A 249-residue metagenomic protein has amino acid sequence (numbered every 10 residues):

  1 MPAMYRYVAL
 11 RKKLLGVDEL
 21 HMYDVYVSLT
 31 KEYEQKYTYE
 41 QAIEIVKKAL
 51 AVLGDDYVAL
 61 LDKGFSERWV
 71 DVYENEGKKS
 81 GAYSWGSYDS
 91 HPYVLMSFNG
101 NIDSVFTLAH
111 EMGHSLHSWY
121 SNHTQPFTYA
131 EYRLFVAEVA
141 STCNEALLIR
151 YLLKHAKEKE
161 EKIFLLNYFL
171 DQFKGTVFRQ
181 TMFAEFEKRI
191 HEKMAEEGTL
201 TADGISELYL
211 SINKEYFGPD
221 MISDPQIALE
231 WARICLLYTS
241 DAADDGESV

Functional and structural regions predicted by a protein language model:
M1-Y93: Contiguous, non-catalytic segments that form substrate-binding/exosite surfaces or channel walls
L53-Y57, H123, F164: A sensor for short, sequence-defined functional sites
L95-L108: Short pre-active-site segment immediately N-terminal to the catalytic Zn-binding motif
T107, E111, S115: Catalytic glutamate of the conserved HExxH
S118-V139: Post-HEXXH active-site segment of zinc metalloproteases
Y132-E158, G175: Post-HExxH zinc-binding segment in Zn-dependent metallohydrolases
L153-C235: Long, amphipathic alpha-helical stalk/connector segments used for oligomerization, subunit docking, or mechanical
Y238-A243: Conserved small/polar residues in nucleotide/adenosyl-binding loops
